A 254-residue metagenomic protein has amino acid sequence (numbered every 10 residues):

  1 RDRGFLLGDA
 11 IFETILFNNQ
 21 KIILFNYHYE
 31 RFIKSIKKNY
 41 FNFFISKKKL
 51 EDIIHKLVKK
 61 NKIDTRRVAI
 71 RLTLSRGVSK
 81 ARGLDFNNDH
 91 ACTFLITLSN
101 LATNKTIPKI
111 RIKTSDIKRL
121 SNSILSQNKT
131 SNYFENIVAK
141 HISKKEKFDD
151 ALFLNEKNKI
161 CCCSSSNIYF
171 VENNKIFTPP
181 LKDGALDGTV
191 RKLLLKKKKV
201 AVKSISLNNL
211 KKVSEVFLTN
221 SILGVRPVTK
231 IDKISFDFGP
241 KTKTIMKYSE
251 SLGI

Functional and structural regions predicted by a protein language model:
R1-K60, S75, K80-I254: Helix-start/capping segments and mature chain N-termini
R67-L74: ATP-grasp fold ATP-binding core
